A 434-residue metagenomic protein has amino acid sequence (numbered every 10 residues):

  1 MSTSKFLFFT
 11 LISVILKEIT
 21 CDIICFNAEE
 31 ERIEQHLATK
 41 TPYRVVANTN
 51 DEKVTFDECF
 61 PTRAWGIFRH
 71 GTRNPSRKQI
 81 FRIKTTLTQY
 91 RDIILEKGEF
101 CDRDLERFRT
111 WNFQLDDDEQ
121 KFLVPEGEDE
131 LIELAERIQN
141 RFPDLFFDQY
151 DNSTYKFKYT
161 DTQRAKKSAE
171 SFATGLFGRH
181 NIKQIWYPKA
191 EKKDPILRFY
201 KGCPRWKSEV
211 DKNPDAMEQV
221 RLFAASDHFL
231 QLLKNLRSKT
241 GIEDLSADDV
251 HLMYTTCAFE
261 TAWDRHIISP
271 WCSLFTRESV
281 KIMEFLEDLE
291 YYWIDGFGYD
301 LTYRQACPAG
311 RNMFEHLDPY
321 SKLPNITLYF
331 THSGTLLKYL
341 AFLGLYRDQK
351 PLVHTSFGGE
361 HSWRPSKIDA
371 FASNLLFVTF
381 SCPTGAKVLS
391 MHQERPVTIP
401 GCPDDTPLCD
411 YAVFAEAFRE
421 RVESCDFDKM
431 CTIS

Functional and structural regions predicted by a protein language model:
M1-T3, I433-S434: A positional/structural detector of protein chain ends, strongest at the extreme C-terminus and weakly at the extreme
T3-C21: Cleavable N-terminal signal peptides of Sec/SRP-targeted secreted and luminal proteins
C21-K156, T160-S434: Signature for phosphate-centric chemistry
